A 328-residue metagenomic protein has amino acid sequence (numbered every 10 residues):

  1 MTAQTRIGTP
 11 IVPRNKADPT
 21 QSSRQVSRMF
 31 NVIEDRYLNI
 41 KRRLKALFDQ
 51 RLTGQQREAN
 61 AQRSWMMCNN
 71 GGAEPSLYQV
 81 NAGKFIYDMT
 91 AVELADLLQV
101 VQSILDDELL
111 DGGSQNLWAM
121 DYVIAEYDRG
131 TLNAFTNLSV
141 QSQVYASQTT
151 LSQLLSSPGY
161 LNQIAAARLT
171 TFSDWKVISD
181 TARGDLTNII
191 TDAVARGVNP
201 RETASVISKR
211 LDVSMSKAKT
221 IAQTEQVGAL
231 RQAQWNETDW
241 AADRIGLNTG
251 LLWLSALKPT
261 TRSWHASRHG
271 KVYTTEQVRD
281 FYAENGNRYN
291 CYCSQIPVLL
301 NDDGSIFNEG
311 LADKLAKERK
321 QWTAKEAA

Functional and structural regions predicted by a protein language model:
M1-R210, L299-A328: N-terminal leader/targeting and assembly helices and adjacent pre-domain segments
V213, K217-K314: Acidic, glycine-rich two-metal-ion catalytic cores of nucleic acid-processing enzymes
